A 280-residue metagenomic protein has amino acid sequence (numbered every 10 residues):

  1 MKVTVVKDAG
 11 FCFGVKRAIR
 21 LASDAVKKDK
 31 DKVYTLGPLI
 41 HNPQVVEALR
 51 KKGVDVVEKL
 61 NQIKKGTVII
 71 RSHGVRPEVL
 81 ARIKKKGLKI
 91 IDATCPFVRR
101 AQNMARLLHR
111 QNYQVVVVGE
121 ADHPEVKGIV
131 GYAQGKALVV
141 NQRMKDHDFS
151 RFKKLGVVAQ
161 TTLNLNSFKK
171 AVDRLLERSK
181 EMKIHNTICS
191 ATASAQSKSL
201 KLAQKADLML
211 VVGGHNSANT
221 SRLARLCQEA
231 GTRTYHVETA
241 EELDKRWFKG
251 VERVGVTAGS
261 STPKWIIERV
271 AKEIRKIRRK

Functional and structural regions predicted by a protein language model:
M1-K280: The feature marks the mature, well-folded catalytic cores of soluble enzymes
